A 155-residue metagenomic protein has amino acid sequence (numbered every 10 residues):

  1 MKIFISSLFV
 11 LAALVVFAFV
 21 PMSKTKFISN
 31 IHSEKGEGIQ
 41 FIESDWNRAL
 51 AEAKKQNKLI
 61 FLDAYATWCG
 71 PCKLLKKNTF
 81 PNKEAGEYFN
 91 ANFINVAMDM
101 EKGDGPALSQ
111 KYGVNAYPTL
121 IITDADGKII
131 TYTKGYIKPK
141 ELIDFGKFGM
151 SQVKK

Functional and structural regions predicted by a protein language model:
M1-G38, K155: N-terminal targeting signals for export/organelle localization
Q40-S44, N78-D104: Thiol-based oxidoreductase modules, predominantly thioredoxin-like and allied folds used for disulfide exchange
F41-L59, F89: A short beta-strand-turn-helix
N57-I60, A64-W68, A116: Short pre-active-site segment immediately N-terminal to redox-active cysteine/selenocysteine motifs in thiol-based
F61-L62, N95, L120: Hydrophobic beta-strand anchors of alpha/beta hydrolase catalytic cores
A64-F80: Conserved redox-active cysteine motifs that mediate thiol-disulfide chemistry, especially di-cysteine Cys-X(1-2)-Cys
A64-Y65, M98-E101, T123-A125, G135-Y136: Active-site-proximal beta-strand/loop segments in catalytic clefts of secreted hydrolases
N115-K155: Non-catalytic, surface beta->alpha helical segment in thiol-disulfide oxidoreductase systems
